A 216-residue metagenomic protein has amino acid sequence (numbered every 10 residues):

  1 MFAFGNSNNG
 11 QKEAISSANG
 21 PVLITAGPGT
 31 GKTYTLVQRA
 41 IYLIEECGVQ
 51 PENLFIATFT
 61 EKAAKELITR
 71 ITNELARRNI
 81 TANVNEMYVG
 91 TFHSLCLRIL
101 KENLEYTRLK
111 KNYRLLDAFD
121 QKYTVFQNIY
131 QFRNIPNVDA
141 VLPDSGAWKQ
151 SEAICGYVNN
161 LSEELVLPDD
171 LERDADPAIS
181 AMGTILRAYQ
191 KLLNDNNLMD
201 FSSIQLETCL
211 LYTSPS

Functional and structural regions predicted by a protein language model:
M1-L109: P-loop NTPase Walker
M1-T25, T30, Y34-T35, N53-F55 (+1 more regions): Accessory N-terminal region flanking or inserted into the helicase ATPase core in nucleic-acid motor proteins
T30, E61, V89, L115-F119 (+2 more regions): Short, solvent-exposed loop/helix junctions and linker helices that flank or host conserved functional motifs
V49-N53, A76-E86, N103-D117, Y130-S145 (+2 more regions): Short, polar/flexible loop-turn hinges at active-site or ligand-entry regions and domain interfaces
I99, Y113, D117-D120, S203-Q205: Solvent-exposed, flexible loop/coil residues
Q121-F126: An amphipathic alpha-helix signature
